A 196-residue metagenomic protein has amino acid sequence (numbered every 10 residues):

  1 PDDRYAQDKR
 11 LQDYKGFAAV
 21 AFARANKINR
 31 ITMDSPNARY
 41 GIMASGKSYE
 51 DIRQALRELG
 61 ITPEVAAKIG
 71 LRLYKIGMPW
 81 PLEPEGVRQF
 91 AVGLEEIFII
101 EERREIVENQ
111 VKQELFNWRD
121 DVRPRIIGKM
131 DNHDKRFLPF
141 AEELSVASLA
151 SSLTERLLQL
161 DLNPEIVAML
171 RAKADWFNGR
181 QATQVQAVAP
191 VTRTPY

Functional and structural regions predicted by a protein language model:
P1-Y196: Flexible, low-complexity linker and terminal segments
